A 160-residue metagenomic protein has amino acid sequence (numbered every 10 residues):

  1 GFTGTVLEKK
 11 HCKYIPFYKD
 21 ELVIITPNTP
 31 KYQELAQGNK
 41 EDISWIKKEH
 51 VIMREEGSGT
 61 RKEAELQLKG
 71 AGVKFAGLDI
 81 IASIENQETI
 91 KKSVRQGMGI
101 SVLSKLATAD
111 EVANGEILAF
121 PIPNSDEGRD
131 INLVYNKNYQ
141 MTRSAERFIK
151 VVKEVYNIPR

Functional and structural regions predicted by a protein language model:
G1-L22, T26, E34-L35, R95 (+1 more regions): Short beta-strand-centered segments that line the small-molecule binding cleft or hinge of alpha/beta clamshell
F2-L7, P27-N28, N86, V102-A107: Beta->alpha turn/N-cap motifs
Y14-N28, I43-K47, I122-D130: Short Pro/Gly-enriched coil loops immediately N-terminal to beta-strands
T29-D42, N138-R143: Short helix-loop capping/hinge motifs at secondary-structure junctions, enriched in acidic/polar residues
Q33-E34, H50-G72, T142, P159: Secondary-structure junction motif
I46, A64, K92-G99, L133: Hydrophobic residues within well-ordered alpha-helices
K69, V73-I117: Hydrophobic hinge/microswitch elements
L118-R160: A late-sequence structural motif
